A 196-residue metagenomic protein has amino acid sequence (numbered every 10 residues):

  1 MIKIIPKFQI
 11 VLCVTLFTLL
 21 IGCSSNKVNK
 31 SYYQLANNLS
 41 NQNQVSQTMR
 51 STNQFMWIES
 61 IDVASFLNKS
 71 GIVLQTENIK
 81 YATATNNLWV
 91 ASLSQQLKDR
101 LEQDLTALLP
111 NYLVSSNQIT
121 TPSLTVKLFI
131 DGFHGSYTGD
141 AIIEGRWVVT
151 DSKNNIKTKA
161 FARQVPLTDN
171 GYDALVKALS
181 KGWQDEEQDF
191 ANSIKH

Functional and structural regions predicted by a protein language model:
I2-L12: Bacterial N-terminal signal peptides that target proteins for export
L19-G22: C-terminal motif of bacterial Sec signal peptides marking the signal peptidase cleavage site
S24-N43, A107-K153: Surface-exposed short loop/turn segments
S24-Y32, A36-S46, D169-H196: C-terminal/domain-edge helix-coil "capping" segments
L39-E59: N-terminal secretory signal peptides
N53-T121: N-terminal segment of the mature soluble domain
F55-S60, V73, T125-I130, I142-R146 (+1 more regions): Soluble periplasmic/extracytoplasmic beta-strand elements of cell-envelope proteins
K80-L88, N154-D185: Short secondary-structure boundary motifs at beta->alpha junctions and helix caps
